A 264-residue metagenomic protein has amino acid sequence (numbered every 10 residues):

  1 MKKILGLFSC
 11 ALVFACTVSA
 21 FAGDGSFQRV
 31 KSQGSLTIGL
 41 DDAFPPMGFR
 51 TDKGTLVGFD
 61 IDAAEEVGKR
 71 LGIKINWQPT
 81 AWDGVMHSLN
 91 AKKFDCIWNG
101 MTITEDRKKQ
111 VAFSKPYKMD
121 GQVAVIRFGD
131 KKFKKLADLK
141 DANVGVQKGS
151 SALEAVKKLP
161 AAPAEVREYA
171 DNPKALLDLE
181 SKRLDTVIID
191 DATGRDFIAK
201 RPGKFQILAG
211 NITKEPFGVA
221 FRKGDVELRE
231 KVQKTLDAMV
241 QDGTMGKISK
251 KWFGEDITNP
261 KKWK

Functional and structural regions predicted by a protein language model:
A22-G100, D242: Extracytoplasmic small-molecule ligand-binding "clamshell" domains of the periplasmic binding protein/Venus flytrap
G23-G25, S151-R167, Q206-L208, D237-K264: Ligand-binding clefts/hinges and TM-proximal coupling segments of bilobed small-molecule sensing domains
F27, R127-V144: Flexible hinge/capping segments at coil-to-helix
G34-L40, L136-G149, A164: Short loop->beta-strand "edge-of-pocket" segments that line small-molecule binding or catalytic clefts across diverse
I38-D41, F113-K134, K148, V219-K223: Hydrophobic/proline-rich hinge and linker segments of small-molecule sensing/allosteric domains, predominantly
R50-D52, A64-I73, L136, A152-Y169 (+1 more regions): Ligand-binding cleft/hinge of the Venus flytrap
G84, M101-K109, A155-L159, P173 (+1 more regions): A ligand-binding cleft/hinge motif common to bilobed small-molecule-binding domains
M119-I126, P173, D191, R195-D237 (+1 more regions): Periplasmic-binding protein-like
